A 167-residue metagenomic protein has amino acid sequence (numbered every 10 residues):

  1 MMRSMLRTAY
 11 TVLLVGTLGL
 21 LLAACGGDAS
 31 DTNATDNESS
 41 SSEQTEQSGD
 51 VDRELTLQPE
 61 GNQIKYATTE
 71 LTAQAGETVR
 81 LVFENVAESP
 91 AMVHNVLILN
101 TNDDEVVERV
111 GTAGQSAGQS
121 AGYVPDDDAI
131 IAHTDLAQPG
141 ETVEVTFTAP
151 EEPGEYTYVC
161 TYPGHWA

Functional and structural regions predicted by a protein language model:
M1-A23: Sec-dependent bacterial lipoprotein signal peptides
A23, D28, E84, E88-S89 (+1 more regions): Extracellular/periplasmic metallocenter environments
C25-Q47: Short, low-complexity, disordered segments immediately C-terminal to signal peptides in bacterial exported proteins
S48-V79: N-terminal edge beta-strand
E54, T78, V93-N95, E155: Exposed beta-strand and adjacent loop surfaces of beta-rich binding modules that mediate intermolecular recognition
G61, E70, E77, N85-A87 (+3 more regions): A mature extracytoplasmic/lumenal domain signature
Q63-A67, S89-H94, E105-V107: Short, solvent-exposed loop/turn elements at domain surfaces
H94, I98-D128: The feature marks short-to-medium sequence segments in extracytoplasmic or secretory-pathway proteins
